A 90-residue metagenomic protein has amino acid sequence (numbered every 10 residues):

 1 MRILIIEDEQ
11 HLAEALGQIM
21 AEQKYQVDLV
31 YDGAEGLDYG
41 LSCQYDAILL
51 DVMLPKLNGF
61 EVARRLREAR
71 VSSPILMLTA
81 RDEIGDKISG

Functional and structural regions predicted by a protein language model:
M1-G90: N-terminal/domain-start alpha-helical segments
